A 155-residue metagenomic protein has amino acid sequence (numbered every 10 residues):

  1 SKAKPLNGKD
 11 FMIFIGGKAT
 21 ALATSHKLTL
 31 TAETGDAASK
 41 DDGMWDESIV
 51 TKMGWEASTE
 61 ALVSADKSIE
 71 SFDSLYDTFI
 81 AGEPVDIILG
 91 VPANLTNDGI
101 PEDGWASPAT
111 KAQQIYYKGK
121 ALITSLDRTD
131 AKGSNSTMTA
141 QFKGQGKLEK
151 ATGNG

Functional and structural regions predicted by a protein language model:
S1, F14-G16, W45-I49, F72-D77 (+1 more regions): Intrinsically disordered, low-complexity boundary segments flanking structured domains
S1-D66, Y116-T139: Solvent-exposed edge beta-strands and adjacent loop segments that serve as assembly or binding interfaces
S1-L6, G146-G155: Compositionally biased, intrinsically disordered low-complexity segments enriched in polar/Pro/Gly and often Gln
T51, I69-E70, G146: Hydrophobic transmembrane signal anchors and adjacent membrane-proximal interface regions, especially in viral
E70-A106: Mid-chain, well-packed structural core segment of small domains
D73-F79, S136-Q141, N154-G155: Short intrinsically disordered coil segments
P92-A151: Short beta-strand and beta-hairpin "edge-sheet" elements
